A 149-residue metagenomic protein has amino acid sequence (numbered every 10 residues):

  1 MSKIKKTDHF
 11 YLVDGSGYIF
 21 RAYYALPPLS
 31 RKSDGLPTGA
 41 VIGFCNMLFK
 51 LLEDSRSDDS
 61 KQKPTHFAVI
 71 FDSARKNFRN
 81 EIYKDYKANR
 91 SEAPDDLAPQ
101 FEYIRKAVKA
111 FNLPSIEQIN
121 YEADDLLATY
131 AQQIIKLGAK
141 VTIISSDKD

Functional and structural regions predicted by a protein language model:
S2-I144: Noncatalytic, basic helical substrate-engagement surface that gates or grips nucleic-acid strands
